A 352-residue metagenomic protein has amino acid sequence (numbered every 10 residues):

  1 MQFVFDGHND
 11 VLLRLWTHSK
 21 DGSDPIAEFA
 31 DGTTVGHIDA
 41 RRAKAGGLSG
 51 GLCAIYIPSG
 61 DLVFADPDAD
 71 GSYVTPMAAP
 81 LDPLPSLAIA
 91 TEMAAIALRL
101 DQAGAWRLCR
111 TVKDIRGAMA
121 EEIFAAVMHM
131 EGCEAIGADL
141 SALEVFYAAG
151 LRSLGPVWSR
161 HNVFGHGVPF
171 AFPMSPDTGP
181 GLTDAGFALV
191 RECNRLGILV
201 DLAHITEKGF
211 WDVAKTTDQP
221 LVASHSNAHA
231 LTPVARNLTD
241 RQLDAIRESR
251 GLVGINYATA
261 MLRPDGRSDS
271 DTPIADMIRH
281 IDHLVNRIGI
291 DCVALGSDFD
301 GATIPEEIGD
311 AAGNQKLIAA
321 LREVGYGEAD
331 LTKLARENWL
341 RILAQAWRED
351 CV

Functional and structural regions predicted by a protein language model:
M1-P176, P233-L295, F299-V352: N-terminal hydrophobic targeting/anchoring segments and the immediately downstream early-domain regions of hydrolases
P156-H166, F172-A245, G254-T259: Active-site core of metal-dependent hydrolases
